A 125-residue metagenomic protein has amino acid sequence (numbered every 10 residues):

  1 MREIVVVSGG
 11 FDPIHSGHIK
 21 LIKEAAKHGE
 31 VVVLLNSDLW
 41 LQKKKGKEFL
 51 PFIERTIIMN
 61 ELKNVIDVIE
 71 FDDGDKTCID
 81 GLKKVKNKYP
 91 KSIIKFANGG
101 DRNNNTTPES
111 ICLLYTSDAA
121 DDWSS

Functional and structural regions predicted by a protein language model:
R2-L35, K43: N-terminal catalytic cores of NTP/NDP-binding nucleotidyl/phosphoryl-transfer enzymes
G10-F11, D38, D101-N103: Short glycine-rich anion-binding loops that position phosphate/pyrophosphate groups of nucleotides and phosphorylated
V33-R55, G74: Active-site beta-alpha connecting loops in nucleotide-dependent enzymes
T56-G74: Short acidic amphipathic segments
E70, K91-N103: Acidic beta-strand-to-loop metal/phosphate-binding motif
I79-K88: Short amphipathic alpha-helix with an adjacent loop that forms part of the alpha/beta core around
T106-L114: Short, aromatic/basic amphipathic alpha-helical patches
Y115-S125: Single conserved hydrophobic/aromatic residue that forms the stacking wall/gate of nucleotide- or nucleobase-binding
